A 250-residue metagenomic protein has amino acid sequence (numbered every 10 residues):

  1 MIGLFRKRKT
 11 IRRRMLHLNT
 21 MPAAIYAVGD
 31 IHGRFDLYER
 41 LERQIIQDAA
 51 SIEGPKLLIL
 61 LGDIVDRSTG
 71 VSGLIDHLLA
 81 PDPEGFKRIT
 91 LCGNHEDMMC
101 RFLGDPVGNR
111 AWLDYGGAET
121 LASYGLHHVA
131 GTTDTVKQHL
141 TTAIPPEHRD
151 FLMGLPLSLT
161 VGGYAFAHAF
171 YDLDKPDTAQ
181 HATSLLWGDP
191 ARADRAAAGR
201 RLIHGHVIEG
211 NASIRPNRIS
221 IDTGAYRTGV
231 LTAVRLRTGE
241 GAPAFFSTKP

Functional and structural regions predicted by a protein language model:
M1-E39: Short glycine- and acidic-rich boundary segments immediately preceding or forming the N-terminal edge of structured
L4-K9, G70, A143-I144, A196-A198: A short, flexible low-complexity segment enriched in Lys/Arg and Gly/Pro that occurs in N-terminal basic tails
R13-M21, A50, L79-D82, L157-T160 (+2 more regions): A short acidic-Thr-Gly-centered motif at the start of a beta-strand
P22, E53-P55, G85-K87, G162 (+1 more regions): A general structural motif
I25-A27, L58-L60, T90-L91, A165 (+2 more regions): Residue-level marker for buried hydrophobic side chains located in beta-strands that build the well-ordered beta-sheet
V28, G33-L113: Core catalytic region of metal-dependent phosphoesterases/phosphodiesterases, especially metallo-beta-lactamase-like
G54, I59, T69, L74 (+2 more regions): Long hydrophobic alpha-helices with heptad-repeat/coiled-coil character
G104, R110, D114-S220, G224-V230 (+1 more regions): Acidic, His/Gly-enriched loop-helix segments that form or flank divalent-metal centers in metallo-dependent hydrolases
